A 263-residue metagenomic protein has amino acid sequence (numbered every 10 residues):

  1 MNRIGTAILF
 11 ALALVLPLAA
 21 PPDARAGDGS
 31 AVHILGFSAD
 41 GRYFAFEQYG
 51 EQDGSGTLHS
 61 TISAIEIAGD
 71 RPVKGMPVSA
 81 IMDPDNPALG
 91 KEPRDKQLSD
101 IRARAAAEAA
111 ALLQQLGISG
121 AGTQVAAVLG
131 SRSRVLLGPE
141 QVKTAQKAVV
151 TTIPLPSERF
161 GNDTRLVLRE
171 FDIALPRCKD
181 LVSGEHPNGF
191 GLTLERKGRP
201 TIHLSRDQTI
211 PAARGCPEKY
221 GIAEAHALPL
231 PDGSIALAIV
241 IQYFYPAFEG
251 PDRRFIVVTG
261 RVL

Functional and structural regions predicted by a protein language model:
M1-I4: Positively charged n-region of N-terminal signal peptides that target proteins for export
I8-A19: Bacterial N-terminal signal peptides
D23-L263: Exposed acidic/polar residues on beta-strands and adjacent loops within beta-sheet cores, strongest in beta-propeller
